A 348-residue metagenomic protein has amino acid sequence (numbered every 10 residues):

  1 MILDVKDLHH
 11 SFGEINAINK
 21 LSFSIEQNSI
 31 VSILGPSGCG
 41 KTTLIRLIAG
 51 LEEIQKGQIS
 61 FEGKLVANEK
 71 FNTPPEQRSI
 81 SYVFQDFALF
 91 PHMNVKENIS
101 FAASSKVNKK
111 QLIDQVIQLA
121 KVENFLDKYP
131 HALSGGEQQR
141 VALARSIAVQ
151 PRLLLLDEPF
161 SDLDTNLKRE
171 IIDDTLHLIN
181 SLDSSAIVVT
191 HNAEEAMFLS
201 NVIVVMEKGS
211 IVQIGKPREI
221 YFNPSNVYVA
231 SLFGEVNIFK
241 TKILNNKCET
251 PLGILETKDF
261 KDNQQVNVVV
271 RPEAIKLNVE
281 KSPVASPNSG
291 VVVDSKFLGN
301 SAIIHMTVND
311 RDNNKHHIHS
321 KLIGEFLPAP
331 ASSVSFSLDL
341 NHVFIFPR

Functional and structural regions predicted by a protein language model:
V31-S32, Y82: Short beta-strand immediately N-terminal to the Walker A/P-loop
L34-P36: The feature captures the beta-strand-to-loop junction immediately N-terminal to the Walker
T42-I45, V141: ABC ATPase nucleotide-binding domain helices that frame the ATP-binding cleft
A49: Helix-to-loop junction immediately C-terminal to a conserved catalytic motif
G57-N68: Conserved ABC transporter NBD signature motif
S79-S81, Q85, L89, N94-Y228: ABC ATPase nucleotide-binding domains
P251-K296, G324-R348: Glycine/charge-rich catalytic "coupling/switch" loops of P-loop NTPases
